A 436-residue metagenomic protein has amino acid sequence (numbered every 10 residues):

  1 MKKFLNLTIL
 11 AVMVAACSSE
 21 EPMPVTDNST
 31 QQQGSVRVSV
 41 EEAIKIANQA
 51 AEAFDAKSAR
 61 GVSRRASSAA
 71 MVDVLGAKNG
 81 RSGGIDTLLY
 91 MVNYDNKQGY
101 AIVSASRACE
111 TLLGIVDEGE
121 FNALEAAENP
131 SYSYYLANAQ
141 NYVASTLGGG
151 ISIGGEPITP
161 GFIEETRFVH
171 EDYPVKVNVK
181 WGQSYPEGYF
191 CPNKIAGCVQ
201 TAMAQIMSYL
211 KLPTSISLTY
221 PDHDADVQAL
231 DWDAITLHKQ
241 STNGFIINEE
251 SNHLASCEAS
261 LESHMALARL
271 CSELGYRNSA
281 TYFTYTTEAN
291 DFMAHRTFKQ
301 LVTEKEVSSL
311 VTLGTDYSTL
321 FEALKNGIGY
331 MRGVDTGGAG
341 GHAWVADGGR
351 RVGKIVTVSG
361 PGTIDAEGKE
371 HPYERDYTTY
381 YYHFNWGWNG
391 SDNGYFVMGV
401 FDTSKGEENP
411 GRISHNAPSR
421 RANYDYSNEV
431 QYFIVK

Functional and structural regions predicted by a protein language model:
K2-L10: Sec-dependent signal peptide recognition, specifically the positively charged N-region followed immediately by
M13-A16: C-terminal motif of bacterial Sec signal peptides marking the signal peptidase cleavage site
E20-A51, A196, Q200-V311: Cysteine-nucleophile protease catalytic domains, especially the papain-like/related folds used in DUB/UBL proteases
E21-K97, C109-F190, F298-V302: Acidic/polar, low-complexity intrinsically disordered N-terminal segments immediately downstream of a Sec signal
A77-K97, E304-T378: Active-site-adjacent substructure of cysteine-protease-like catalytic cores
S104-E120, V352-M398: Catalytic Cys-His active-site segments of thiol-dependent hydrolases/isopeptidases
G394, D402-K436: Low-complexity, Gly/Ser/Thr/Pro-rich intrinsically disordered linker/tail segments
